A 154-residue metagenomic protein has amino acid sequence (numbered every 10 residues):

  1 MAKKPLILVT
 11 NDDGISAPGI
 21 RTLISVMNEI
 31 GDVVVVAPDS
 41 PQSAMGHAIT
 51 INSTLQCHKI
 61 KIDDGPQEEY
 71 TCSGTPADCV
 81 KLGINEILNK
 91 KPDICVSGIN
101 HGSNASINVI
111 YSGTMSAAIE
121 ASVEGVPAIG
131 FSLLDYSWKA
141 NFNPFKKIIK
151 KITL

Functional and structural regions predicted by a protein language model:
A2-I7, P18-E86, K91: A cross-family phosphate/adenosyl-ligand binding-site feature
V9-S16, N108-V109: Short, glycine-rich nucleotide/cofactor-binding loops
T10, V36-P38, S97-N100, F131-S132: Short beta-strand segments
D13, P41, T75-P76, N100-S103: Short glycine-rich anion-binding loops that position phosphate/pyrophosphate groups of nucleotides and phosphorylated
I94: Short, Asp-centered acidic motifs that coordinate Mg2+ and/or phosphate in catalytic or ligand-binding sites
S103-S112: Glycine/threonine-rich flexible loop motifs
I119, V123-L154: Glycine-rich, Lys/Arg-enriched anion-binding loops that position phosphate/diphosphate groups for phosphoryl
